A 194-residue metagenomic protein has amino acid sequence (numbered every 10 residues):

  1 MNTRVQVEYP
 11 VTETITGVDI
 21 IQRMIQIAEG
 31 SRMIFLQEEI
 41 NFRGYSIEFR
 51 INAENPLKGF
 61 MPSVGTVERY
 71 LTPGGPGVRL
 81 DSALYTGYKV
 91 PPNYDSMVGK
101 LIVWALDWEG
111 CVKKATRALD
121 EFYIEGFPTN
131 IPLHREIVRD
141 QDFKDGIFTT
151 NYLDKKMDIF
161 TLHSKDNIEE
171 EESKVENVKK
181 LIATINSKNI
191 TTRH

Functional and structural regions predicted by a protein language model:
M1-R4: A short beta-strand motif that forms the metal-chelation/ATP-contact edge of phosphoryl-transfer active sites
Q6-H194: Catalytic cores of soluble metabolic enzymes centered on carboxylation/carboxyl-transfer
